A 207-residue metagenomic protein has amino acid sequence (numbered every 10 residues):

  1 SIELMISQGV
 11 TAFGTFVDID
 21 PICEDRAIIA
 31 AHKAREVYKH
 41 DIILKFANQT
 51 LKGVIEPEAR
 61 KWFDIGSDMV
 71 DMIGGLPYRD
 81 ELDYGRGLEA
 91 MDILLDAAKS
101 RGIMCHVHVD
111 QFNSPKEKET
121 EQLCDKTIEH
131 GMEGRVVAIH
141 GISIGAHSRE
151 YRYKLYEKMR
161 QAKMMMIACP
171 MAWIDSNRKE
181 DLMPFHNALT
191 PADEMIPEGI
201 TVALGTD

Functional and structural regions predicted by a protein language model:
S1, T201-D207: Short, intrinsically disordered, charge-balanced linker/junction segments flanking boundaries in proteins
S1-V54, D68-M69: Divalent-metal coordination cores built from histidine and acidic residues
M5, M165, P170-H186: C-terminal helical cap
G9, I73, D207: Conserved, mostly hydrophobic/aromatic
V17-D18, Y78, D110-Q111, M171 (+1 more regions): Short, ordered loop/turn segments at secondary-structure junctions
P21-I22, N113-P115, I174-S176: Short secondary-structure capping/turn micro-motifs that flank functional sites
R26-Y38, E56-M166, L182-V202: Histidine/acidic residue-rich metal-binding segments in metalloenzymes
A47-Q49, H108, C169, G205: Generic beta-sheet signal
